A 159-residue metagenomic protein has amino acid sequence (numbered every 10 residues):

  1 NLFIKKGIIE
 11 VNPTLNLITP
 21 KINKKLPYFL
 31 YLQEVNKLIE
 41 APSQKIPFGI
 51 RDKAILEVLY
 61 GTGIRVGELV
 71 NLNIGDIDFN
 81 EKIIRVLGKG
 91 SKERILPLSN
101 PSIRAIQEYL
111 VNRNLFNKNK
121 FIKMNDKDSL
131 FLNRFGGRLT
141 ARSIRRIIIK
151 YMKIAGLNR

Functional and structural regions predicted by a protein language model:
N1-R159: Conserved catalytic core of the tyrosine transesterase superfamily
